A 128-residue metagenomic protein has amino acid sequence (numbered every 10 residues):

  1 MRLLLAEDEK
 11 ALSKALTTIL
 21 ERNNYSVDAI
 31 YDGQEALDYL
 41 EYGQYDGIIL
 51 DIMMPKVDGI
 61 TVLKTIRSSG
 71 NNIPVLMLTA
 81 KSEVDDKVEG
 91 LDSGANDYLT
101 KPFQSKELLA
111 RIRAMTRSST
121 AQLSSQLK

Functional and structural regions predicted by a protein language model:
R2, A114-K128: Short, Lys/Arg-enriched segments at the junction into DNA-binding effector domains of transcriptional regulators
L4, A29-G47: Acidic, metal-coordinating helix/loop segments flanking the phosphotransfer/catalytic sites of two-component signaling
E9-D28, Y42: Two-component/phosphorelay signaling modules centered on CheY-like receiver
D32, D58-T61: Acidic catalytic/metal-coordinating carboxylates
D38, I60-N71: Short amphipathic alpha-helix used as the core "switch/output" element in two-component signaling
D51, T79: Active-site residues of response regulator receiver
P55, E83, K101: The feature encodes the CheY-like receiver
